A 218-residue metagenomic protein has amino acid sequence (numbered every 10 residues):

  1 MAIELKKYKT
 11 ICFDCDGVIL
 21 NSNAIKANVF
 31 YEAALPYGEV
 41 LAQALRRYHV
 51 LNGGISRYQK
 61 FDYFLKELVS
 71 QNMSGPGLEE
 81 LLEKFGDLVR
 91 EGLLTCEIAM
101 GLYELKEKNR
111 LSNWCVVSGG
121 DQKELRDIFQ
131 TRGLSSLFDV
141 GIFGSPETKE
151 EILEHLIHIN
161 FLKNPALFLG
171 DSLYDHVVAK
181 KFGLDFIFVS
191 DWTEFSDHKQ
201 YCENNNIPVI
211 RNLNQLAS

Functional and structural regions predicted by a protein language model:
A2-R47: Active-site neighborhood of HAD-like aspartate-dependent phosphohydrolases
T10, E150-H176: Conserved Lys-Pro-Asp/Glu-containing loop-to-beta segment of HAD-superfamily phosphomonoesterases, centered on
F30, L102-Q130, I142-G144: Substrate-recognition element of Asp-dependent hydrolases with the DxDx(T/V) motif
Y31-L35, S56-M73, L156: Helix-loop "lid/cap" segments that line or gate small-molecule binding pockets
Y48-H49, L78-E79, S135-K149: A short, structured active-site edge motif that brings together acidic residues
L65-E104: Metal-dependent phosphoesterase signature
G141-G144, I207-Q215: Short acidic-hydrophobic, aromatic-tinged amphipathic segments that line or gate anion-handling sites
F168-V209: Acidic, Mg2+-coordinating phosphoryl-transfer loop and its flanking beta/alpha structural elements, shared across
